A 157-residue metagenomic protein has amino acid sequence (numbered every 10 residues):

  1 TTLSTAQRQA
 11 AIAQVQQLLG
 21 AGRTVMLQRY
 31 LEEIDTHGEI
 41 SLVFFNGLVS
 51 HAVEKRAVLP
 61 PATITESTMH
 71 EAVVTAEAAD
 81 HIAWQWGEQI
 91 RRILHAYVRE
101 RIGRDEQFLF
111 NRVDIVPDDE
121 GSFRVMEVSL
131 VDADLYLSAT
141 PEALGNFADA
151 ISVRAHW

Functional and structural regions predicted by a protein language model:
T2-E100, V116, R124: Phosphate-binding site of ATP-dependent enzymes
V25, L109-N111: Hydrophobic faces of well-ordered beta-strands that scaffold small-molecule active sites in alpha/beta enzyme cores
E100-L109, P117-W157: C-terminal active-site "lid" helix and adjoining low-complexity regulatory extension at the edge of ATP-using catalytic
